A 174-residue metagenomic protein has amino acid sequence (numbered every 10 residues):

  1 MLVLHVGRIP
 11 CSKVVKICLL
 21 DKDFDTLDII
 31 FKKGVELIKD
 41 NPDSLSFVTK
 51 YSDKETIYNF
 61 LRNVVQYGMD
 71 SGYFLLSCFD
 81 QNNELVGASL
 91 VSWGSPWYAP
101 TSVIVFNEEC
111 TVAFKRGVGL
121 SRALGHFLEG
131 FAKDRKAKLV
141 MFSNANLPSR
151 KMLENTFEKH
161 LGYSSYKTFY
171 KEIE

Functional and structural regions predicted by a protein language model:
M1-K32: Conserved N-terminal entry element of GNAT/NAT acetyltransferase domains
K39-N63: Conserved GNAT-fold acetyl-CoA-binding loop/helix
F60-L76: A short helix-loop-beta-strand connector motif used in the catalytic cores of GNAT acetyltransferases and, in some
S77, E84-W93: Conserved beta-strand in the GNAT
S95-E108: A conserved beta-turn-beta hairpin within the catalytic core of GNAT-like acetyltransferases that forms part
F106-V118: A short, internal acetyl-CoA/4′-phosphopantetheine-binding micro-motif in the GNAT/acyltransferase core
G117-G130: Conserved acetyl-CoA-binding loop-helix of GNAT-fold acetyltransferases
M141-M152: Conserved beta-strand-loop-alpha-helix junction that forms the acyl-donor binding cleft
